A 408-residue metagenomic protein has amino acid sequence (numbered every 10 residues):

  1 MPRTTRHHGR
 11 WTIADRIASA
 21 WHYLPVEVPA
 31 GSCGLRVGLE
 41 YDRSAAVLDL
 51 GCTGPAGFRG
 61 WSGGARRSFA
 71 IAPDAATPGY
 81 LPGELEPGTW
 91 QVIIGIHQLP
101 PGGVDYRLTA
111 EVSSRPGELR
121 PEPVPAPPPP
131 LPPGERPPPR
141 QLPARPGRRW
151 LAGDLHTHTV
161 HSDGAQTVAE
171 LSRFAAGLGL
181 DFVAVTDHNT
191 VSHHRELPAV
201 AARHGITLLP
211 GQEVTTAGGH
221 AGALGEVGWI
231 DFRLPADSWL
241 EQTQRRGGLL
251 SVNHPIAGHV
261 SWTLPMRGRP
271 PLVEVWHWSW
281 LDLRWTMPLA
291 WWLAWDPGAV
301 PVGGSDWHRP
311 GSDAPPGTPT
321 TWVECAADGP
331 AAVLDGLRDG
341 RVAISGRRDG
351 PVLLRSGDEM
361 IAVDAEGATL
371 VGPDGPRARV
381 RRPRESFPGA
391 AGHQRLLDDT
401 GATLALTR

Functional and structural regions predicted by a protein language model:
M1-E40, V112-E118, V124, Q141-A144: Solvent-exposed, flexible loop/coil segments flanking beta-strands in beta-rich domains
R3-I17, E40-T77, P87, P121: Surface-exposed beta-strand/loop patches in noncatalytic accessory domains and peripheral targeting/linker segments
Y23-E27, G79-L81, V380-A390: Exposed aromatic-hydrophobic patches
G31-L39, L81-D105, A390-R395: Noncatalytic modules at the cell exterior or secretory-pathway interfaces, chiefly beta-strand-rich lectin/adhesion
L48, P100-E111: Edge beta-strands of jelly-roll/beta-sandwich modules across compartments, strongly enriched in secreted/luminal
A110-E111, P125-P130, G401-R408: Short beta-strand elements
R136-P146, A217-W229, H259-R408: Charged catalytic cores and adjacent phosphate/nucleic-acid-binding surfaces used for phosphate/nucleic-acid chemistry
P137-R269, E274-L289, G304-P310: A metal-dependent hydrolase metal-coordination microenvironment
